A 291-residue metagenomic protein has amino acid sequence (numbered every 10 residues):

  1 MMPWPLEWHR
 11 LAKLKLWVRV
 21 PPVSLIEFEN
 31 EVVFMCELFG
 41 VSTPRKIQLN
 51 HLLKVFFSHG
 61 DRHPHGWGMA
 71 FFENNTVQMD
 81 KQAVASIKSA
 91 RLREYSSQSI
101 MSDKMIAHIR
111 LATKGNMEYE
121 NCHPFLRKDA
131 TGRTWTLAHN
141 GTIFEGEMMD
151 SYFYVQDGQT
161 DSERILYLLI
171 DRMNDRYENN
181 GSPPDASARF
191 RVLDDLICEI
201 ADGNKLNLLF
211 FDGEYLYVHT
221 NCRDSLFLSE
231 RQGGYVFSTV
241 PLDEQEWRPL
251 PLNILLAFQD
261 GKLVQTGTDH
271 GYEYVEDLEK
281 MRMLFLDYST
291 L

Functional and structural regions predicted by a protein language model:
M1-E7, V18: Short, positively charged low-complexity motifs
W8-H9, L14-L16, F28: Cationic, low-complexity basic patches in intrinsically disordered or flexible, solvent-exposed regions
N30-A90, M105, V218-H219, Y235-V236 (+2 more regions): Extreme N-terminus nucleophile/cap motif
C36, W135-E147: Conserved beta-strand-loop-short alpha-helix elements that form and flank the Mn2+/Mg2+-coordinating active site
A83-Y95, D103, I109-G132, M149-S151: Short acidic (Asp/Glu) patches
K104, N179-C222: Catalytic core of PPM/PP2C metal-dependent serine/threonine phosphatase domains
E145-E147, S151-R176: Glycine-rich phosphate-binding loop plus the immediately following alpha-helix
D224-F258: A conserved acidic, glycine/proline-rich C-terminal tail/linker
